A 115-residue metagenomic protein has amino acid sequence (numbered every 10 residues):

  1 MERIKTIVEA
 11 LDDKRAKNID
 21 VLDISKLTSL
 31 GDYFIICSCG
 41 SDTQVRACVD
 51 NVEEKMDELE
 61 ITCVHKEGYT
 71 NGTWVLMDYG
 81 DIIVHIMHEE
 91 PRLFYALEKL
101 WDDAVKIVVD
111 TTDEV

Functional and structural regions predicted by a protein language model:
M1-L30, C39-V75, E89-L93, L100-V115: Polybasic/polar functional segments that serve as interface/processing modules
M77-Y79: Active-site beta-strand termini and strand-to-loop segments that position acidic
